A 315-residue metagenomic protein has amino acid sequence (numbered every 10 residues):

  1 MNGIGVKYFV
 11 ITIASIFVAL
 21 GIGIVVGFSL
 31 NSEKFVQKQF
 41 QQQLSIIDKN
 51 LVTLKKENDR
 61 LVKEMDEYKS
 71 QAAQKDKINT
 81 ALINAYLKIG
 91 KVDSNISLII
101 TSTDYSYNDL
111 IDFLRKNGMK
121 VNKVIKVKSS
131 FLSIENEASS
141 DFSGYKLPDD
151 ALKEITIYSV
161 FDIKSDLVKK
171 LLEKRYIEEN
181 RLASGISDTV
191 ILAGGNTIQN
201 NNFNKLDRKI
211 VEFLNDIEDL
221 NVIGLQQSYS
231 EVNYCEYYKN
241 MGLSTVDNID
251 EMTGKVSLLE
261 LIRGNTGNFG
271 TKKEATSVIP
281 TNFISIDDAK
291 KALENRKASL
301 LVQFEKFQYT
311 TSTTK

Functional and structural regions predicted by a protein language model:
M1-I11: N-terminal positive-inside, membrane-proximal cytosolic segments immediately preceding the first
I11-G27: Hydrophobic membrane-insertion alpha-helices, especially the h-region of bacterial N-terminal signal peptides
F28-N95, N108-I111: Extracellular/lumenal/periplasmic "stalk" regions immediately C-terminal to a signal peptide or transmembrane helix
K38-Q41, S97-T101, T197-F203: Second-shell loop/turn segments in exported
K88-P148: Domain-scale macromolecular recognition modules
S94-L98, N122-V124, D188-L192, D219-L225: Hydrophobic beta-strand segments of well-ordered beta-sheets in folded domains
K128-I217, N248-G254: A substrate-binding/cap region within the structured catalytic cores of diverse enzymes
A193-K315: Extracytoplasmic/luminal low-complexity segments enriched in Pro/Gly and acidic/polar residues that act as flexible
